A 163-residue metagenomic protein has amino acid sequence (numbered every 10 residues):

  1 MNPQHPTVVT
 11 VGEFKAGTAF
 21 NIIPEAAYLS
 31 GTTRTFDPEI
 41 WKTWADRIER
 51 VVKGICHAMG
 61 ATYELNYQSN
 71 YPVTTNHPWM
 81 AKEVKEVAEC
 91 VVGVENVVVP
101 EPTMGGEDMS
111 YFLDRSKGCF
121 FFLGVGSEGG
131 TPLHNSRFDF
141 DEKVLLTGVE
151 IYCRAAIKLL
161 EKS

Functional and structural regions predicted by a protein language model:
M1-S163: Metal-dependent amide/peptide-bond hydrolase catalytic core, centered on the "pita-bread" metallohydrolase fold
